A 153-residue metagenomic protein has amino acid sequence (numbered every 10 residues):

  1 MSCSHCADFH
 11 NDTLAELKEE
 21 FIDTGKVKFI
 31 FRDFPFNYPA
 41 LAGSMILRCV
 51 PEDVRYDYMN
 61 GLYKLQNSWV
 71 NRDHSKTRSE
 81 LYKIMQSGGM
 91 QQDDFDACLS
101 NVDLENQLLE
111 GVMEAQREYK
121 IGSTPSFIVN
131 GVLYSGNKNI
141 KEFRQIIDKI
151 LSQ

Functional and structural regions predicted by a protein language model:
M1-S2, S123: Short pre-active-site segment immediately N-terminal to redox-active cysteine/selenocysteine motifs in thiol-based
S2, R32-F34, N130-V132: Short strand-loop junctions, especially beta-strand C-caps/beta-turns that link beta-sheets to coils or alpha-helices
C3-A7, F127: The canonical Cys-X-X-Cys-His
A7-Q86: Structural alpha/beta surface segment adjacent to cysteine/selenocysteine redox centers across thiol/disulfide enzymes
L14, E19, K83-Q153: C-terminal cap of thioredoxin/glutaredoxin-like
